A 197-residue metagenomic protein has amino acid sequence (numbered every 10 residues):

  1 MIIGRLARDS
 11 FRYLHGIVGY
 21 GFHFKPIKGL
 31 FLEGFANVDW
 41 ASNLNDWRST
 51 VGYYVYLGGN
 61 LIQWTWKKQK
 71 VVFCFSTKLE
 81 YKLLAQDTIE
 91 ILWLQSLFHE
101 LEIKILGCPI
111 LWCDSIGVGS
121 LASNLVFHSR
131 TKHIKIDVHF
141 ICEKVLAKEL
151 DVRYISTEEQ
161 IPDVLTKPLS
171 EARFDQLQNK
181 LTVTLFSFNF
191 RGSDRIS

Functional and structural regions predicted by a protein language model:
M1-G21, S156, T166-P168: C-terminal reverse transcriptase regions that engage the nucleic-acid substrate
S10, N37, V55: Conserved hydrophobic/aromatic pocket- or pore-lining residues that grip, position, or stack substrates in active sites
R12-A36: Structured nucleic-acid-interacting core domains from mobile-element enzymes and related host factors, especially RNase
G16-Y20, A41, L61-Q63, L97-E100: Conserved helix-loop functional segments at active or binding sites
F31, S49, L61, K67-S197: RNase H-like nuclease module associated with reverse transcription
V38-D46, I116-G119: Short acidic, Gly/Ser-rich segments with clustered Asp/Glu that frequently serve as metal-coordination loops in enzyme
N43-G59: Acidic, metal-ligating active-site segments
